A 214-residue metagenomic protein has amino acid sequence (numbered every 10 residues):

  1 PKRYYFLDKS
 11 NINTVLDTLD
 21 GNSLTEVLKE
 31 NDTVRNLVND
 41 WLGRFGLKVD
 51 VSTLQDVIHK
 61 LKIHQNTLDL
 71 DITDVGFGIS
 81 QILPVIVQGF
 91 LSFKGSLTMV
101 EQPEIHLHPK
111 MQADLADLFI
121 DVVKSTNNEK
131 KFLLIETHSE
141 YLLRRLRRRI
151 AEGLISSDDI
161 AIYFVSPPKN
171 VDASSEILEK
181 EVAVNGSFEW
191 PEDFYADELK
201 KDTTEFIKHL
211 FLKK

Functional and structural regions predicted by a protein language model:
P1-W41, T203, I207: Coupling/switch segment of ABC-type P-loop NTPase heads
E30-T204: Switch/communication elements of ASCE P-loop NTPase nucleotide-binding domains
F211-K214: Conserved helicase/translocase motor-coupling segment
